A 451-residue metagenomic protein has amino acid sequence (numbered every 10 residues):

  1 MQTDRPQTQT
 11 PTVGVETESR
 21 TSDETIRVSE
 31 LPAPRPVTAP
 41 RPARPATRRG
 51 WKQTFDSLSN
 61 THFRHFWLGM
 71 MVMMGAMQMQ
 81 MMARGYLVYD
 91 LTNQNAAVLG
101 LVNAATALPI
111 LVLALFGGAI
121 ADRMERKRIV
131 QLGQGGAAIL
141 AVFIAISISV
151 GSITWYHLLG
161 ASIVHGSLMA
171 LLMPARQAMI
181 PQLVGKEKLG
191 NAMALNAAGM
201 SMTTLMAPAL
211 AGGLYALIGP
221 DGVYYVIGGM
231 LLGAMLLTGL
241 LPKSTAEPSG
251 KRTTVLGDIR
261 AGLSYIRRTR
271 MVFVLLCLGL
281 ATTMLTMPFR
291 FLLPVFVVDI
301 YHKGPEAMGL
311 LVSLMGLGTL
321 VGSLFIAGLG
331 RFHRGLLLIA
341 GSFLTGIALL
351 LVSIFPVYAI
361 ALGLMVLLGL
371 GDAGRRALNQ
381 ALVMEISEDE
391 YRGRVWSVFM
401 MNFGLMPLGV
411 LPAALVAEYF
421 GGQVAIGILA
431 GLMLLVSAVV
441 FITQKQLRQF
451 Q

Functional and structural regions predicted by a protein language model:
Q2-D56, T443-Q451: Intrinsic disorder in cytosolic terminal tails and internal cytosolic loops of multi-pass membrane transporters
T3-P6, V15, R27-V28, L111-V112 (+10 more regions): C-terminal transmembrane bundle of multi-pass solute transporters/carriers
A39-R48, G239-A261: Flexible cytoplasmic inter-helical loops of multi-pass small-molecule transporters
R48-L108, R268-M315: Helix-loop boundary and gating motifs at the non-cytosolic
R64-M82, A105-A119, E125-L140, H157-A216 (+7 more regions): Substrate-agnostic recognition of the 12-TM MFS/MFS-like secondary transporter fold
Y86-L91, A145-V150, M206-V226, D299-I300 (+1 more regions): Transmembrane alpha-helix termini and helix-breaking/packing motifs in multi-pass membrane transporters
N93, E125, S147-I148, S152 (+1 more regions): Helix-breaking motifs and short loop linkers at transmembrane-helix boundaries and internal kinks in secondary membrane
A178, Q182, Y224, G228-T253 (+1 more regions): Helix-loop junctions on the cytosolic side of multi-pass membrane transporters, especially the intracellular loop
